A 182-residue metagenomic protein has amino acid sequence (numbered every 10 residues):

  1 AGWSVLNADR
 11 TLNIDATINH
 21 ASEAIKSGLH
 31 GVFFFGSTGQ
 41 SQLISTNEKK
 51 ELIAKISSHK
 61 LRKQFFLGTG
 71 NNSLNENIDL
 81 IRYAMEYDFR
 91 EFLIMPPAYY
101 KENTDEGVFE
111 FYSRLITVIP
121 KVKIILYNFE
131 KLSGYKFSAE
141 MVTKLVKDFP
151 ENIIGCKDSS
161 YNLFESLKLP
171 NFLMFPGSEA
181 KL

Functional and structural regions predicted by a protein language model:
G2-K136, V142, I153: Active-site beta->alpha loop and helix N-cap motifs at the rims of alpha/beta catalytic domains
R114-V118, F129-L182: Catalytic alpha/beta core domains of metabolic enzymes, predominantly
